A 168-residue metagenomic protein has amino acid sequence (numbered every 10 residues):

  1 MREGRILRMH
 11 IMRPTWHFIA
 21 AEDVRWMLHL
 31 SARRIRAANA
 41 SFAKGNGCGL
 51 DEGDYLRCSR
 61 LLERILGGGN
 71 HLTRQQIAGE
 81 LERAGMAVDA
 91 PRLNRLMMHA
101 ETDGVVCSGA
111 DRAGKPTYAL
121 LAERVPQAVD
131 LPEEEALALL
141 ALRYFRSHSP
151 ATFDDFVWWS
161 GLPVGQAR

Functional and structural regions predicted by a protein language model:
M1-R168: Long, low-complexity intrinsically disordered regions
